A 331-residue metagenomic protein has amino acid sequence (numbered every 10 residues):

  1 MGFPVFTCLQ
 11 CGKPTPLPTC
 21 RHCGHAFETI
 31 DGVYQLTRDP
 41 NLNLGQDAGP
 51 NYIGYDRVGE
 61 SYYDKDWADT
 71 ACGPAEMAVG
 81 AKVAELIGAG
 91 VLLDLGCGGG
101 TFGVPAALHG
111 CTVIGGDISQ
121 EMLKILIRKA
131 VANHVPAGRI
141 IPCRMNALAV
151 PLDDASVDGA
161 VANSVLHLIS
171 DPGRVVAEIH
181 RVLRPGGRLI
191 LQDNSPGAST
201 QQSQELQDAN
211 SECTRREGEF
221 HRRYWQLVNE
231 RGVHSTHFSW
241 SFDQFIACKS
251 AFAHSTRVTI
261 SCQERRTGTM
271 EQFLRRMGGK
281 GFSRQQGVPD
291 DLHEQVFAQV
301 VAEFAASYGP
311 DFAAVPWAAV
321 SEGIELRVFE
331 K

Functional and structural regions predicted by a protein language model:
P4, T29-I87, T101-P105, M122-I125 (+1 more regions): Conserved class I S-adenosyl-L-methionine
C8, C20: Short cysteine-rich clusters marking metal-coordination/redox-active sites
V91-L95, G99-A149: Class I SAM-dependent methyltransferase SAM/SAH-binding core
L148-G159: A short acidic, Gly/Pro-enriched loop at the edge of an enzyme's catalytic core that lines a small-molecule cofactor
G159-D171: A short SAM/SAH-binding and catalytic strip from SAM-dependent methyltransferases
G173, R188-T267: Conserved catalytic/acceptor-binding region of the Class I
G173-P185: A short glycine-rich, Lys/Arg-flanked "PGG" loop and its adjoining helix->strand segment in the class I
F238-S241, S255-K331: Conserved Class I S-adenosyl-L-methionine
